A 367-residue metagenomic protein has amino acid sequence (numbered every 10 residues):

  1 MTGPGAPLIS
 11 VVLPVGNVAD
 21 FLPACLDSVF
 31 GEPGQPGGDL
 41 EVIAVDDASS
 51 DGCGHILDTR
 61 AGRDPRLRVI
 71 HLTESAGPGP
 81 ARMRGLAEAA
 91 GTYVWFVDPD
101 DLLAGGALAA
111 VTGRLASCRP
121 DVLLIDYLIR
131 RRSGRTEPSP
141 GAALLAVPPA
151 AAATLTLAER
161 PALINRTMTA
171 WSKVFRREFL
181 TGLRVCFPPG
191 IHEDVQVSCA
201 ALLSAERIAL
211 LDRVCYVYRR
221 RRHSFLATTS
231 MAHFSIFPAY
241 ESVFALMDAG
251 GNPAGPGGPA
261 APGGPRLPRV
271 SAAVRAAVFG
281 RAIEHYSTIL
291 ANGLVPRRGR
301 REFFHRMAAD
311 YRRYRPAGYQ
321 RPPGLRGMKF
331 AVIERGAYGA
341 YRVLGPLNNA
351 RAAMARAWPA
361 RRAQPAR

Functional and structural regions predicted by a protein language model:
G3-A6, N292-R367: Membrane-interface aromatic/basic loop that binds lipid-linked glycans or pyrophosphate carriers, typified by
P7-S10, E41, Q196: Cell-envelope/extracellular polymer assembly enzymes that use nucleotide-activated donors
N17-P33, I56: Short, well-formed alpha-helical segments that are part of the catalytic scaffolds of diverse glycosyltransferases
S28, D46-I56, E74, L103: A conserved acidic beta->alpha catalytic loop
G38-A48, R68-L72, P99: Short beta-strand/loop segment that forms part of the nucleotide-sugar
L72-A89, F96-L102: Glycine-rich, basic loop-to-helix element that forms the pyrophosphate-binding segment of sugar-nucleotide handling
P78, P99-L211, Y216-M231: Donor-binding/catalytic cores of nucleotide-activated saccharide and glycerol-phosphate transferases/polymerases
V214-R221, A227-P253, P265-P268, H285-I289 (+1 more regions): Catalytic core of nucleotide-sugar-dependent glycosyltransferases
